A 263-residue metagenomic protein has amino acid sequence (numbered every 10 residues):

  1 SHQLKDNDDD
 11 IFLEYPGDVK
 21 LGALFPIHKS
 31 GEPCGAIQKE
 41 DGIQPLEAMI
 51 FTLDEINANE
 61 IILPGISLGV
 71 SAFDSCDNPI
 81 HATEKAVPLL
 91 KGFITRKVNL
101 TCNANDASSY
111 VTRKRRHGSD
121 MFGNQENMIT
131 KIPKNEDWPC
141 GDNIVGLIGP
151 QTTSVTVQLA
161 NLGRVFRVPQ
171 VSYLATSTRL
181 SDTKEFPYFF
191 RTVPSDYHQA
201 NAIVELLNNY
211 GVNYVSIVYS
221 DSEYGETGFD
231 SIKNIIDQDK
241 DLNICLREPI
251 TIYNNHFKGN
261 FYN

Functional and structural regions predicted by a protein language model:
S1-E84, L89-I94, D142-N143, Q170-Y173 (+2 more regions): Signal-peptide-cleavage-adjacent N-terminal segments of secreted and extracellular proteins
D6, F12, I80, G92-N254: Extracytoplasmic ligand/sensor domains, especially the bilobed periplasmic-binding protein
F257: Contiguous ligand/interfacial binding patches
